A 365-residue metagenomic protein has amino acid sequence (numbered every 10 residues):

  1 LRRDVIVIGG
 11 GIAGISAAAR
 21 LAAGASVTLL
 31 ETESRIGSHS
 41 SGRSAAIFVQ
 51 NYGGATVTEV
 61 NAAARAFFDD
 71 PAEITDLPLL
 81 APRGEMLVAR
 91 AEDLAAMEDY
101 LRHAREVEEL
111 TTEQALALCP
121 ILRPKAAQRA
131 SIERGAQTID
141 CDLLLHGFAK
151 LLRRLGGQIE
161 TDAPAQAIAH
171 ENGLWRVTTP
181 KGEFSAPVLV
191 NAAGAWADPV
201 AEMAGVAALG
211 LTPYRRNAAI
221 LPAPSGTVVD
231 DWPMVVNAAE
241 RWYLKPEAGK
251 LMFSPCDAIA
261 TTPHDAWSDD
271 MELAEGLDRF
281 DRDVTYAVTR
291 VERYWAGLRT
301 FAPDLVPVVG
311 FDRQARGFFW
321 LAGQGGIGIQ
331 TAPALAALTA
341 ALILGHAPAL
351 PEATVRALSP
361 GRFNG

Functional and structural regions predicted by a protein language model:
R2-R3, T178-V188: Core beta-strand elements of the Rossmann-like FAD/NAD(P) dinucleotide-binding domain in flavoenzyme oxidoreductases
R3-T28: N-terminal Rossmann-like FAD-binding beta1-loop-alpha1 element of flavoenzymes
A22-S41: Glycine-rich FAD pyrophosphate-binding loop
G37, E183-P233, L350: Central helical "cap/lid" subdomain
A45-L118, R241-Y243, T261, L277-R279: Dinucleotide-binding Rossmann-like beta1-alpha1 core, especially the glycine-rich loop that anchors the ADP
A66, D70, V88-L155, E160-T161 (+1 more regions): Flavin (FAD/FMN) cofactor-binding and adjacent substrate-gating region of FAD-dependent oxidoreductase domains
A223-G317: Active-site lid/adjacent beta-loop-alpha segment flanking the redox-cofactor pocket in flavoenzymes
R282-G365: C-terminal catalytic lobe of FAD-dependent flavoproteins
